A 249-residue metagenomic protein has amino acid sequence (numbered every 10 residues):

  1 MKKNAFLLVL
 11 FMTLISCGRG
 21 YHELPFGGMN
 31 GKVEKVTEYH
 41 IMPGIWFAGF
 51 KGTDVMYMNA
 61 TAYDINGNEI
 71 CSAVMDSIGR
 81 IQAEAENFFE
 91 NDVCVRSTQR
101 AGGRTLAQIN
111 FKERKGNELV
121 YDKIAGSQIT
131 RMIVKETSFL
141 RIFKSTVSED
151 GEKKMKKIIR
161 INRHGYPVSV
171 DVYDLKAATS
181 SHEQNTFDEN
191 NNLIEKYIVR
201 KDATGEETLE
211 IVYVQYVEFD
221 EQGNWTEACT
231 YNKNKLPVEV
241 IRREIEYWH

Functional and structural regions predicted by a protein language model:
N4-L14: Sec-dependent N-terminal signal peptides
C17-H249: Buried hydrophobic residues that stabilize the cores of well-folded domains
